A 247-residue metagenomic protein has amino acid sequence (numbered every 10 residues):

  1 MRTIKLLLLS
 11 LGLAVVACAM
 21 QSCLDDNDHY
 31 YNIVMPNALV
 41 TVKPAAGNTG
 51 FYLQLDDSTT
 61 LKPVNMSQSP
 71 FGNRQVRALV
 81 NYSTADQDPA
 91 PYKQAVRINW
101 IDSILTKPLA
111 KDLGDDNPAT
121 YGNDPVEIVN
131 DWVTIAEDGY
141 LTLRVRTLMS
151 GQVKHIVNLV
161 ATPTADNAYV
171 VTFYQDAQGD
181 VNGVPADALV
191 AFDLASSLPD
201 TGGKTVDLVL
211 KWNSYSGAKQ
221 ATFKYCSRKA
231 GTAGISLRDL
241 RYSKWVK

Functional and structural regions predicted by a protein language model:
R2-T3, L11-V42: Bacterial Sec-dependent N-terminal signal peptides
I33-K247: First exposed extracellular module after export/assembly in secreted or surface-exposed proteins
